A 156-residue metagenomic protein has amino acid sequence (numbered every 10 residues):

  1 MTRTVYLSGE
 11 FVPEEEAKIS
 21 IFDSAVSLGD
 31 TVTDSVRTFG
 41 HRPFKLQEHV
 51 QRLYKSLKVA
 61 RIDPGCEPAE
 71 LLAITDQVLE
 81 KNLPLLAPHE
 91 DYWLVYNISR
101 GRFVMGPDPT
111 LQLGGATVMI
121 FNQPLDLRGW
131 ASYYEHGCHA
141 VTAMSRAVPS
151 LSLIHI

Functional and structural regions predicted by a protein language model:
M1-I154: Conserved alpha/beta cores of soluble small-molecule-handling proteins
